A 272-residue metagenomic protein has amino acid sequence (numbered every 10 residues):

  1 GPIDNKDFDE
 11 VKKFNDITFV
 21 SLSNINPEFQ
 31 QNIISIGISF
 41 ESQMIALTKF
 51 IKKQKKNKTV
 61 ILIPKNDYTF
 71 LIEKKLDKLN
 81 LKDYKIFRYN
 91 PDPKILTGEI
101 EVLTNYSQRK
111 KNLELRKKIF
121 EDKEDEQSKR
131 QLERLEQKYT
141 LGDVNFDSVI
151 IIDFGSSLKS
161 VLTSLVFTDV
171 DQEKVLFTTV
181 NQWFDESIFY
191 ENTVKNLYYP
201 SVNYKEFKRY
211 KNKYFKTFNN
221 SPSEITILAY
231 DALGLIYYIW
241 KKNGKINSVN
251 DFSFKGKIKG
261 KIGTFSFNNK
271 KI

Functional and structural regions predicted by a protein language model:
G1-I272: Extracytosolic ligand-binding ectodomains
